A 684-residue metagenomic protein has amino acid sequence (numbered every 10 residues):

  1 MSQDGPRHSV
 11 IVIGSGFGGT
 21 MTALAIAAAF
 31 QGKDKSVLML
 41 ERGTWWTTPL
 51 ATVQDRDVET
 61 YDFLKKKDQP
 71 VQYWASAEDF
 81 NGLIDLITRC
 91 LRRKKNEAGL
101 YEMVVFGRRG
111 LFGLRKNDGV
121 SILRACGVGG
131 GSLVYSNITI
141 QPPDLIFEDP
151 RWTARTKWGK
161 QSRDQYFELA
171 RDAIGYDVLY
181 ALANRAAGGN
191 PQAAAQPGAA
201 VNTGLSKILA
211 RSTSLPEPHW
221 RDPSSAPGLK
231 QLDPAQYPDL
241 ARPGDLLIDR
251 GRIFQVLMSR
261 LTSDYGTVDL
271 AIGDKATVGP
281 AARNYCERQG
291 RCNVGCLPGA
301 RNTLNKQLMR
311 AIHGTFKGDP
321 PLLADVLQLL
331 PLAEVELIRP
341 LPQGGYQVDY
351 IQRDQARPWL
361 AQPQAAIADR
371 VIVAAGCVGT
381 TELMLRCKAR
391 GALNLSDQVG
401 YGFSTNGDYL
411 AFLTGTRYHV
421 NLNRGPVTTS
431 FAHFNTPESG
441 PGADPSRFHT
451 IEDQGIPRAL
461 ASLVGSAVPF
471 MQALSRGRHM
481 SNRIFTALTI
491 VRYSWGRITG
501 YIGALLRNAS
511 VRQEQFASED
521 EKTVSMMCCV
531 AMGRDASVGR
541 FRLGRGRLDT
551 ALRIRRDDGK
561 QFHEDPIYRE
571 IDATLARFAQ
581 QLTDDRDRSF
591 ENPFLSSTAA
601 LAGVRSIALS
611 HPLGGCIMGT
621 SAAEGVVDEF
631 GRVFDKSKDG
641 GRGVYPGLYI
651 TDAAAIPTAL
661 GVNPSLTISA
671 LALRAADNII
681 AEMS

Functional and structural regions predicted by a protein language model:
S2-P150, A154-Q161, Q165, Y350-Q352 (+7 more regions): N-terminal glycine-rich phosphate/pyrophosphate-binding loop and immediately adjacent elements
G5-H8, P358-R370, A374: Core beta-strand elements of the Rossmann-like FAD/NAD(P) dinucleotide-binding domain in flavoenzyme oxidoreductases
A75, K94-L100, L114-N117, T153-L332 (+1 more regions): Conserved redox-cofactor binding core of oxidoreductases
G99-L123, G131, A194-Q196, S396-A551 (+4 more regions): FAD cofactor-binding and catalytic pocket of flavoenzymes
D269-I272, P331-Q347, I351-D354: A conserved short coil-to-beta-strand element within the FAD-binding core of flavoproteins
C292, E336, S525-G533, T550-P657: A glycine-rich dinucleotide-binding beta-alpha-beta segment and adjacent secondary-structure elements that constitute
V373-A389: Flavin (primarily FAD) binding-site architecture
T658-A676: A conserved FAD-binding loop/helix module that cradles the flavin
